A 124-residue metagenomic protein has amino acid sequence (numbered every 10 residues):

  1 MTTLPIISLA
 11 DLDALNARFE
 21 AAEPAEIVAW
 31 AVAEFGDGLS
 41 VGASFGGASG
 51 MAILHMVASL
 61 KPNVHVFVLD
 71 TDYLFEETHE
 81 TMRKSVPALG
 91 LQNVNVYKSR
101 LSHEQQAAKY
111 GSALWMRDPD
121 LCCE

Functional and structural regions predicted by a protein language model:
T2-E124: ATP-dependent adenylation/nucleotidyltransferase module used to activate substrates
